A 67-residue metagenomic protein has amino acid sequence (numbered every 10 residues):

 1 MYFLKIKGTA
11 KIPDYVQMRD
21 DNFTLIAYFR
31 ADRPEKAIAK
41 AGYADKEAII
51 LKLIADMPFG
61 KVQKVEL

Functional and structural regions predicted by a protein language model:
M1-K40: N-terminal acidic leader/helix
Y43-L67: Short, mixed-charge low-complexity intrinsically disordered segments
